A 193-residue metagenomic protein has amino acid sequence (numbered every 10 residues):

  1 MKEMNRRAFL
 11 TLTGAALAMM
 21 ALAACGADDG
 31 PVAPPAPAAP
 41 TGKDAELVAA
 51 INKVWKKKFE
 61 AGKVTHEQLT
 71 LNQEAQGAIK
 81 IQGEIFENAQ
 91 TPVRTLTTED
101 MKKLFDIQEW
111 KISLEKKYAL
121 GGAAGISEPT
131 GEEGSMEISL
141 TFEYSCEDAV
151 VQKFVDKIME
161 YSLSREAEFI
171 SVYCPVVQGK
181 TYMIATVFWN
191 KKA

Functional and structural regions predicted by a protein language model:
M1-M20: N-terminal secretory signal peptides and thylakoid transit peptides that target proteins across membranes
E3-M4, G42, W55, A193: Short N-terminal secondary-structure initiator segments
G14, G30-P31: Polyanion-binding and phosphate-handling cores
A16, Q82, F86, I158-Y161: Alpha-helix boundary/capping residues
A23-A24: C-terminal motif of bacterial Sec signal peptides marking the signal peptidase cleavage site
A27: Short, conserved catalytic or interaction motifs in soluble domains
V32-I112, E168: Short, well-ordered surface patches within globular domains
K102-A193: A well-ordered secondary-structure block
